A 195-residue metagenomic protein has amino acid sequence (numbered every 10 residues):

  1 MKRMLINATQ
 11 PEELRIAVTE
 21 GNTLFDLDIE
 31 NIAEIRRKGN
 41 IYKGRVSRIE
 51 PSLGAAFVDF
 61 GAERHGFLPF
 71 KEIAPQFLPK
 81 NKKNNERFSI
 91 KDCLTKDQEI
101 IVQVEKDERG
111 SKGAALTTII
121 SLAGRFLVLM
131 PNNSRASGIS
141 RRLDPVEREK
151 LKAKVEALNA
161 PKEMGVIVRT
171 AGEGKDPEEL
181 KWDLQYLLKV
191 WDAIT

Functional and structural regions predicted by a protein language model:
M1-T195: Single-stranded RNA-binding surfaces
